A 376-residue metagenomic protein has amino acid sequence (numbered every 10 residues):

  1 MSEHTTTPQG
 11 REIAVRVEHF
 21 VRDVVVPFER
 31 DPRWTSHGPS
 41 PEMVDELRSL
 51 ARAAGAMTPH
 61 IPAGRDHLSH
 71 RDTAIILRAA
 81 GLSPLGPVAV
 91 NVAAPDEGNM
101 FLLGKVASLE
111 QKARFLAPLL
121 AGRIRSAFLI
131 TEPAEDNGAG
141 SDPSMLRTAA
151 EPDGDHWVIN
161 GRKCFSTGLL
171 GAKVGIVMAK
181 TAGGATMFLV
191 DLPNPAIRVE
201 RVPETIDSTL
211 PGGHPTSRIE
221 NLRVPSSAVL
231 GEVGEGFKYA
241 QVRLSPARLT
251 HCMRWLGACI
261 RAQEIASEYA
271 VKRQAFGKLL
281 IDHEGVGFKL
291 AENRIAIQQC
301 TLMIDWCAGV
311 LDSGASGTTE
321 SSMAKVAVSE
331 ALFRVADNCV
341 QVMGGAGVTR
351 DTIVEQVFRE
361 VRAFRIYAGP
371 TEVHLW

Functional and structural regions predicted by a protein language model:
M1-P84, A93, V106-Q111, P118 (+4 more regions): Alpha-helical interface subdomain recognition
G55, I76-G81, A179-A182, V190-P195 (+1 more regions): Short Ser/Thr-interspersed hydrophobic loop/turn segments at strand-loop and sheet-helix junctions that line or gate
V90-E110, E135-D136, G140-D142: N-terminal glycine-rich flavin-associated loop
K105-A107, E151, V177-K180, L189-D191 (+2 more regions): Short beta-strand-to-turn element immediately C-terminal to the catalytic PLP-Schiff-base lysine in fold type I
G122-P133: A short, Trp-centered hydrophobic/proline-enriched beta-strand micro-motif
S141, M145, P193-P225: Flexible, small-/acidic-enriched active-site or ligand-binding loops
D155, P215-V242: A short, charged helix-loop
N160-E200: A short core secondary-structure module
